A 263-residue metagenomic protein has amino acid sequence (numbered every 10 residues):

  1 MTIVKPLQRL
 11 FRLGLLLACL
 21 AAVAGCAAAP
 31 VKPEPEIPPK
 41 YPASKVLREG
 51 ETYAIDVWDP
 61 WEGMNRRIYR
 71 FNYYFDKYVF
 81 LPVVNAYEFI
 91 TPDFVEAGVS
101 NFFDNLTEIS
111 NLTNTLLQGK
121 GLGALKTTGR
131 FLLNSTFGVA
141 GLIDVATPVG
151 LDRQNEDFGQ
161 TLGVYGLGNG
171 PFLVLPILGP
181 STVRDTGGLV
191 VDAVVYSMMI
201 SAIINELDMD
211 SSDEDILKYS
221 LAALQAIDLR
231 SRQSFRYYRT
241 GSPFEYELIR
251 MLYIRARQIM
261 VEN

Functional and structural regions predicted by a protein language model:
T2-G14: Bacterial N-terminal signal peptides that target proteins for export
A22-G25: C-terminal motif of bacterial Sec signal peptides marking the signal peptidase cleavage site
A27-P30: Bacterial signal peptide processing site
K32-P39: Short, low-complexity, disordered segments immediately C-terminal to signal peptides in bacterial exported proteins
K40-I55, Y165-N263: A structured, mid-to-C-terminal "fold-capping" secondary-structure block
S44-L81: Post-signal-peptide N-terminal segment of Sec-exported extracytoplasmic proteins
Y78, V83-F94: Membrane interface segments of multi-pass transport proteins and intramembrane proteases
P92, N101-V183: Mid-length scaffold segments of soluble, non-membrane domains
